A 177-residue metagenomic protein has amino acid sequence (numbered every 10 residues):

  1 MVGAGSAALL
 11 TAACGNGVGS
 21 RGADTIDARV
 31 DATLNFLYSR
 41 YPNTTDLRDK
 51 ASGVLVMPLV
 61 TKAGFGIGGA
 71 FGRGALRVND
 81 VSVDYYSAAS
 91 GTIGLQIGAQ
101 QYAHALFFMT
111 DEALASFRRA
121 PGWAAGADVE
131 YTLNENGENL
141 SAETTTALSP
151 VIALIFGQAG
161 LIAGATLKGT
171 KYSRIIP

Functional and structural regions predicted by a protein language model:
M1-N16: N-terminal export signals
G15-P177: Small-residue-enriched, tightly packed secondary-structure blocks
